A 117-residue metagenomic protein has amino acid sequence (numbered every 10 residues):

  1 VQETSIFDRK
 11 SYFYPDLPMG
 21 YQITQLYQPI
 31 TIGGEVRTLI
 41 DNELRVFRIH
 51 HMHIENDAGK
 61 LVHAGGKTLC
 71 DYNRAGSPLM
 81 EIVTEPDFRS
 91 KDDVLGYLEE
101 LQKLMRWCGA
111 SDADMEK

Functional and structural regions predicted by a protein language model:
V1-K117: Basic, nucleic-acid-interacting segments
